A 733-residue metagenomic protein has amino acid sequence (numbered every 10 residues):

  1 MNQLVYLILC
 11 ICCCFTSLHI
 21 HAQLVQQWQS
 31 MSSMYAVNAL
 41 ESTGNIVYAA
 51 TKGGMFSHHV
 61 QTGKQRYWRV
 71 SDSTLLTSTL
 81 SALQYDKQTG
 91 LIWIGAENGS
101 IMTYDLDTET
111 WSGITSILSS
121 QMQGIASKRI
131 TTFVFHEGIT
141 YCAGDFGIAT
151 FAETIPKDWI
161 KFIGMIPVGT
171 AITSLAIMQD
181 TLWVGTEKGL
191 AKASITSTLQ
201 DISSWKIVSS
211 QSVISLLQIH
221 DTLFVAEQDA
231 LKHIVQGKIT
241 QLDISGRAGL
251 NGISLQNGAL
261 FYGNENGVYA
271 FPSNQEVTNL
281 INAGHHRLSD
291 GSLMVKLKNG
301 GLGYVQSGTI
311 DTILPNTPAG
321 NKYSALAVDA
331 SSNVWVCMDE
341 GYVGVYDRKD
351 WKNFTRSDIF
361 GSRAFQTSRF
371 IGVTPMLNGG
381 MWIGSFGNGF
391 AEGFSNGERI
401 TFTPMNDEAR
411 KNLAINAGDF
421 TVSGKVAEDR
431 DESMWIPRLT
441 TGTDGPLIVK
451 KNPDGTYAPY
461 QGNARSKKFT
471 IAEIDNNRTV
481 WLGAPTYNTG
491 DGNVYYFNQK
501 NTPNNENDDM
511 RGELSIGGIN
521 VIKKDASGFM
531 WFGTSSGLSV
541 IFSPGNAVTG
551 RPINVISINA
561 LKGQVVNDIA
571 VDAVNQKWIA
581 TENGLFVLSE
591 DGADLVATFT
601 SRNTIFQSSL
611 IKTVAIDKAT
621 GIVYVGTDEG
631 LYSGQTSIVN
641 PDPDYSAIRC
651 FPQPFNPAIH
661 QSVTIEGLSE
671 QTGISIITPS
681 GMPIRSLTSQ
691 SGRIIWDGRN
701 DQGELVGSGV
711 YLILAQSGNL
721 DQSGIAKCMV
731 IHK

Functional and structural regions predicted by a protein language model:
L24-T43, R69-K87, T115-F135, I160-I177 (+13 more regions): Short coil-to-beta transitions that initiate beta-strands within beta-rich domains
I46-A49, L91-W93, I139-C142, L182-V184 (+10 more regions): Conserved beta-propeller blade signature
G53-F56, E97-I101, F146-A149, E187-A191 (+11 more regions): Loop/turn residues immediately N-terminal
L610-D642: Blade-level signature of beta-propeller repeat domains, shared across WD40, Kelch, NHL, RCC1 and BNR/Asp-box propellers
D642-I676, R693-W696, D721-Q722: Glycine-centered coil/turn sites that cap beta-strands in beta-rich domains
G673-I684, Y711: Short, glycine-anchored, charge-dense loop/turn motifs used at functional sites
P683-V706, S717-G724: Glycine-centered tight-turn motifs at strand-turn-strand junctions
L712-K733: C-terminal tail/sorting-segment detector
